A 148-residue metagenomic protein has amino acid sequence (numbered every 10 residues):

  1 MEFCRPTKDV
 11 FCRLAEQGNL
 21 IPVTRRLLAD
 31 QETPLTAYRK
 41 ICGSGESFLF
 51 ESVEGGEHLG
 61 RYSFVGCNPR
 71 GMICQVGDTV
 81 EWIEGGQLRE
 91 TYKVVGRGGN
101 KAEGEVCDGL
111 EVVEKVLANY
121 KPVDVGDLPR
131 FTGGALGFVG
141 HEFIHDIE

Functional and structural regions predicted by a protein language model:
M1-E148: Signature of the chorismate-utilizing enzyme
